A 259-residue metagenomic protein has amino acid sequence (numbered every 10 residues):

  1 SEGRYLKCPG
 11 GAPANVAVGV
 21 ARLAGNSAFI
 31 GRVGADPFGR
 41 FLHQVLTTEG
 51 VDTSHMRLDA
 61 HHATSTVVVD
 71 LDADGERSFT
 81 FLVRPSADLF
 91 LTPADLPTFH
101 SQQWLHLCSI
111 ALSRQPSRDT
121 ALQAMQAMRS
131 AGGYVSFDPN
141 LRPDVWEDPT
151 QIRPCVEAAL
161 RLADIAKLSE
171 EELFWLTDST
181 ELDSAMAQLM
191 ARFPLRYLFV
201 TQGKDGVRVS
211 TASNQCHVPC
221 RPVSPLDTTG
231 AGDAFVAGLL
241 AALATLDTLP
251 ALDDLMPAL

Functional and structural regions predicted by a protein language model:
E2-V18: Short catalytic helix/loop segments, enriched in acidic residues and glycine and frequently bearing histidine
N15-N26, L71, A242-A244: Alpha-helix C-terminal capping segments
V18, T66-D70, G206-V209: Short beta-strand scaffold segments in enzyme catalytic cores
V20, S169, G232: Short, conserved phosphate/pyrophosphate- and ester-handling motifs at nucleotide-, phospho-/glycolipid
N26-S109: Conserved N-terminal subdomain of the carbohydrate kinase-like
N26-S27, T53, G133-V135, Q215: Hydrophobic anchor at the start of a short beta-strand that flanks the dinucleotide cofactor-binding loop
I110-Q188, L195-Y197, D205-G206: Conserved beta-alpha-beta core of the PfkB/ribokinase-like small-molecule kinase fold
Q126-A127, D178-L259: Conserved phosphate-binding/catalytic region of the ribokinase-like
